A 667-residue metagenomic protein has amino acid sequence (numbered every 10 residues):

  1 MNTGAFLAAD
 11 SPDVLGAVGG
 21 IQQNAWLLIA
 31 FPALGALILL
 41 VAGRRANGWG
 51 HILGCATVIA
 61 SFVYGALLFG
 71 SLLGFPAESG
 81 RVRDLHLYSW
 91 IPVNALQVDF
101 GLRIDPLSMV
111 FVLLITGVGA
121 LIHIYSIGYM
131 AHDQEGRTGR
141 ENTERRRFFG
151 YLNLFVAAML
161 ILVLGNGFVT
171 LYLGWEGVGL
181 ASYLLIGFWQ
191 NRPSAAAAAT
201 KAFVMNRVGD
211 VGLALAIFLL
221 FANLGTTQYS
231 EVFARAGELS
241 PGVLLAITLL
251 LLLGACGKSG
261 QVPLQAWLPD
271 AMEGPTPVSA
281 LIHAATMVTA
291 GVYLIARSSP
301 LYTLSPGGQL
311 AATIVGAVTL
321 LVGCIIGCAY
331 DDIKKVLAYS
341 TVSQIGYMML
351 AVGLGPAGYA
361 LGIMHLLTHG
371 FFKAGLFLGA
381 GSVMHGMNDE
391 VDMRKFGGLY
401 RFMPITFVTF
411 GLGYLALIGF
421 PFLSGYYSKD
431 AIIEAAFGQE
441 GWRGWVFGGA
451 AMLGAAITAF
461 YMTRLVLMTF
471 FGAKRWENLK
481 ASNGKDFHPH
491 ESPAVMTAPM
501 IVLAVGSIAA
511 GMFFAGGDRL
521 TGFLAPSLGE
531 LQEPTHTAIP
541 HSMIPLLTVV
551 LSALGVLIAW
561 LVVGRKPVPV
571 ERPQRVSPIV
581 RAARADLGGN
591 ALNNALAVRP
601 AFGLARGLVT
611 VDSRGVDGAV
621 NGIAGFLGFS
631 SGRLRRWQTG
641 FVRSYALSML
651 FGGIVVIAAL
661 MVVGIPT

Functional and structural regions predicted by a protein language model:
M1-N24, A42-G150, N223-L239, L245 (+5 more regions): Transmembrane helix-loop-helix hairpins at membrane boundaries of multipass inner-membrane proteins
A17-A30, A46-I52, L96-I115, R147 (+7 more regions): Membrane-entry segments of alpha-helical transmembrane domains in multi-pass membrane proteins
I29-G43, A120, L320: N-terminal signal-anchor/start-transfer transmembrane helix
N47-A60, A199-D210, R401-F410, H490-V505 (+1 more regions): Alpha-helical transmembrane segments and their helix-start/interface "positive-inside/aromatic belt" motifs in integral
A56-G74, G209-F218, F410-I418, P499-D518 (+2 more regions): Hydrophobic alpha-helical membrane-insertion segments
V93-Q97, R103, G516-L547, V562-T667: Aromatic-capped, Gly/Pro-kinked transmembrane alpha-helices
V118-L171, L180-H488, G506, M512: Hydrophobic transmembrane alpha-helices and their helix-loop junctions in integral membrane proteins
W476, D486-I558: Hard-cation-handling environments
